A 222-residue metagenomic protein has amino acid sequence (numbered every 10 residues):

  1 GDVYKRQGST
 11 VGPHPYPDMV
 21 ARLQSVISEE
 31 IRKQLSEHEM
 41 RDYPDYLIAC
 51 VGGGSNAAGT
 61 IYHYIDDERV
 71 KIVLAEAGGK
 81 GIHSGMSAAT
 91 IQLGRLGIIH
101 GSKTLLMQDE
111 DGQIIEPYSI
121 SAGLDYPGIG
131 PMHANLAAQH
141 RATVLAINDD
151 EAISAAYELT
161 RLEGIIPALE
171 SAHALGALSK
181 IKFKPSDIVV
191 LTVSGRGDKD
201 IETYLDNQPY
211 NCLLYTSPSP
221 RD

Functional and structural regions predicted by a protein language model:
G1-Q7, Y215-D222: Conserved small/polar residues in nucleotide/adenosyl-binding loops
K5, D45, D187: Conserved acidic residues
K5, R22-I27, R32, V144-A156: Acidic-glycine-rich active-site phosphate/pyrophosphate-binding loop
P13-L136, T192-Q208: Glycine-rich phosphate/pyrophosphate-binding loop at beta-loop-alpha junctions
I61-E68, G176-K184: Alpha-helix C-terminal capping segments
Y126-F183: Active-site-adjacent helical/loop segments in soluble small-molecule enzymes
I166-E170, I188-V193: Conserved active-site loop/cleft motifs that coordinate metal ions or position small ligands
